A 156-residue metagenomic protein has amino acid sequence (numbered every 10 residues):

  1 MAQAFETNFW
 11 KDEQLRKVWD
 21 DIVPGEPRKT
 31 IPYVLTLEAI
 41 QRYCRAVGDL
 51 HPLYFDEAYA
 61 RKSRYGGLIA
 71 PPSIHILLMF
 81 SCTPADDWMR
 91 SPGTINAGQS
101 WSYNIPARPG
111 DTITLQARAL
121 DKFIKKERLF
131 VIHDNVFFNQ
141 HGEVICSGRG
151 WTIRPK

Functional and structural regions predicted by a protein language model:
M1-D20, Y103-K156: HotDog/MaoC-like acyl-thioester-processing domains
A2-N96: Hot-dog-fold acyl-thioester-processing enzymes
G98-S102: Short alpha-helix capping/helix-loop boundary micro-motifs
